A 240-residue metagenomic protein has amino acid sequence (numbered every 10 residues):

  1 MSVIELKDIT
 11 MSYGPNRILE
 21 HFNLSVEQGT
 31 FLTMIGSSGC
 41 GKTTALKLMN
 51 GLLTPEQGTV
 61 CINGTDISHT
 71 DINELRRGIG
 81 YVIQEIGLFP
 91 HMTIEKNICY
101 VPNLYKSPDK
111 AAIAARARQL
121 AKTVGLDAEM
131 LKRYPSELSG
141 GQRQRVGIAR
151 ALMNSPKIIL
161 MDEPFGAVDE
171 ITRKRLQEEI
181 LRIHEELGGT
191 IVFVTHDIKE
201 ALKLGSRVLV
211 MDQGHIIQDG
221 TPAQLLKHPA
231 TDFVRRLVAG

Functional and structural regions predicted by a protein language model:
N50: Helix-to-loop junction immediately C-terminal to a conserved catalytic motif
D66-G80, L104, K110-A114, L225-P229: ABC ATPase NBD coupling module
K110-E129, R182: Conserved ABC ATPase "signature" region
Y134-L138, Q142: Conserved ABC ATPase signature
M153-K157: A short, proline-enriched helix->beta-strand linker immediately N-terminal to the Walker B motif in ABC-type P-loop
D219-G220, H228: ABC ATPase "signature
